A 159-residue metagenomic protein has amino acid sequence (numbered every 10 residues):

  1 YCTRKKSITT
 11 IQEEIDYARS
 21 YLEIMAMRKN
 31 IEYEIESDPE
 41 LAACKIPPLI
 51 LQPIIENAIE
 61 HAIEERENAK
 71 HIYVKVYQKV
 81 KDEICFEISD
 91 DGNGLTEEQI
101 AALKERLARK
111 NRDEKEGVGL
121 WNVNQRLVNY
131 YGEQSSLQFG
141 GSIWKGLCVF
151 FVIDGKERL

Functional and structural regions predicted by a protein language model:
Y1-G140, L147-F150: Two-component histidine phosphotransfer core
D154-L159: Two-component histidine kinase transmitter core
